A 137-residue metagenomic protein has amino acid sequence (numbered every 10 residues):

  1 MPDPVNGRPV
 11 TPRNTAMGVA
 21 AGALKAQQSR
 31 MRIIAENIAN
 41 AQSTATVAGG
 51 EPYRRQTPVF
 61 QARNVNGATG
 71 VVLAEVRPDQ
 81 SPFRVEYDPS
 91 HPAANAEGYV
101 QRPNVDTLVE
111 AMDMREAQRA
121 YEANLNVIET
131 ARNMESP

Functional and structural regions predicted by a protein language model:
M1-P137: Amphipathic alpha-helical polymerization modules
